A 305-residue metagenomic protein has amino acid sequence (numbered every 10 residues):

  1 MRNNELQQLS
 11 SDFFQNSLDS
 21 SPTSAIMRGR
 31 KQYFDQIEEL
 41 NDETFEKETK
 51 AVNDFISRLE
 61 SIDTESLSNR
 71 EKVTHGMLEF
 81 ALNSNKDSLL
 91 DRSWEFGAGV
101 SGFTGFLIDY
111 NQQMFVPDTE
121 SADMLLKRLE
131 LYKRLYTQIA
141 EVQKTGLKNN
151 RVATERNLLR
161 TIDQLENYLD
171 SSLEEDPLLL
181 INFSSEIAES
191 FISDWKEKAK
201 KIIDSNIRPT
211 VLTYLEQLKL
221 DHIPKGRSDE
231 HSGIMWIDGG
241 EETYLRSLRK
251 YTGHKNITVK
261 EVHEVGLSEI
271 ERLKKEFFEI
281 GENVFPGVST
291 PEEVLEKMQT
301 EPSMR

Functional and structural regions predicted by a protein language model:
M1-R305: N-terminal maturation segment of proteins
